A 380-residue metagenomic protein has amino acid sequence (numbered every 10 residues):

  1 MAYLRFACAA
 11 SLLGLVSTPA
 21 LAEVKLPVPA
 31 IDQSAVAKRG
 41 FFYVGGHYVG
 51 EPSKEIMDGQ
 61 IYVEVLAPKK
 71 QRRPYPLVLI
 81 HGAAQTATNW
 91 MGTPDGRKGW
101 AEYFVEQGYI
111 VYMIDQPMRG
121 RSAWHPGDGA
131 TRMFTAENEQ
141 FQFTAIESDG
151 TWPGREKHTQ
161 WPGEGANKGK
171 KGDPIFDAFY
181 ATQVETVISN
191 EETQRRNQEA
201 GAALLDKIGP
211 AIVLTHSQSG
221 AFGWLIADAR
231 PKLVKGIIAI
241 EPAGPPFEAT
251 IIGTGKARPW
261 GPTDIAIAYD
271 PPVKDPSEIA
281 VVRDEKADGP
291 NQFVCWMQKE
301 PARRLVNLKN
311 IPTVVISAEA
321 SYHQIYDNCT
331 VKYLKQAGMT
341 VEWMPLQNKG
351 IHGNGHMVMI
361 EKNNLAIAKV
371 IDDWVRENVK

Functional and structural regions predicted by a protein language model:
V24-R72: N-terminal cap/lid segment of alpha/beta-hydrolase-fold proteins
R73-G82: Short beta-strand element of the alpha/beta-hydrolase
R97-W124, A130, M344: Conserved alpha/beta-hydrolase
I146, P162-G165, K170-I175, A181-I212: Conserved acidic catalytic loop of the alpha/beta-hydrolase fold
L214-G223: Gly/Ala-rich beta-loop-alpha elbow adjacent to hydrolase catalytic centers
F222, Y322-C329: Conserved alpha/beta-hydrolase "acid-adjacent" motif
K309, V315-S317: Short beta-strand/loop motif that positions the catalytic acidic residue of the alpha/beta-hydrolase fold
I351-G353, M357-K380: Catalytic active-site module of serine/aspartate enzymes centered on a nucleophile-bearing elbow/loop
